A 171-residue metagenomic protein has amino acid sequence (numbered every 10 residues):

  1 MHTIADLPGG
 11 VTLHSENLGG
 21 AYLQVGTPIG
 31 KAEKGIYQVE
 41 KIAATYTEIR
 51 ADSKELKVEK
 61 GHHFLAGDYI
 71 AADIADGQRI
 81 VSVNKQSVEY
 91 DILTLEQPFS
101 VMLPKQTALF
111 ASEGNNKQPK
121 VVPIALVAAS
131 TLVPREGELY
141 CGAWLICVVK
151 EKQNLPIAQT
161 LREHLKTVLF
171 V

Functional and structural regions predicted by a protein language model:
M1-V171: Surface-exposed, low-hydrophobicity beta-strand/loop segments enriched in small/polar/acidic residues
